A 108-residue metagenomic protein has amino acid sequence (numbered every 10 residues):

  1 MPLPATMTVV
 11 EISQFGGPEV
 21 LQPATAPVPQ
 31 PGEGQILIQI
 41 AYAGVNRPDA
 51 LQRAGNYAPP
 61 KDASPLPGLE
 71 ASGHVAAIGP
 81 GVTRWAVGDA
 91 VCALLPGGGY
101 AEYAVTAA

Functional and structural regions predicted by a protein language model:
L3-V10: Short structural boundary motif marking the start of a folded domain
G17-P23, N56-Y57: Short gly/ser/thr-rich secondary-structure transition/capping motifs
T25-P27, V105: Generic structural detector for well-ordered beta-strands
P27-V45, N56-G98: Glycine-rich beta-strand-centered segment in the early N-terminal region that forms part of a ligand/cofactor-binding
P48-L51: Cytochrome P450 core scaffold surrounding the K-helix E-X-X-R motif and the conserved "meander" helix-loop region
L95-A107: A structural motif shared across PLP-dependent enzymes of the aminotransferase-like
